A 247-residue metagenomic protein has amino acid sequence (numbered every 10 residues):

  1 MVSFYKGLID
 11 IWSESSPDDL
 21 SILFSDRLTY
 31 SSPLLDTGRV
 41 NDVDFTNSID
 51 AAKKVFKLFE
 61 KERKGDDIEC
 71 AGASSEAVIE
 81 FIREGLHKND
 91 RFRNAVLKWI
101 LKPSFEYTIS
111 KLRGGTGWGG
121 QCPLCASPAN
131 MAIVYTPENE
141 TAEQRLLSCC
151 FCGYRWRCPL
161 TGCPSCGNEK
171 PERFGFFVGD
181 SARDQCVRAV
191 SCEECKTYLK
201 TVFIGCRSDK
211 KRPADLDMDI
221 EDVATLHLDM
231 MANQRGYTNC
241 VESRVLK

Functional and structural regions predicted by a protein language model:
M1-N41, T201-K247: Long, contiguous alpha-helical scaffold regions
M1-R113: N-terminal alpha-helical interaction blocks
Y107-G236: Cys/His-clustered metal-coordination modules, chiefly Zn-binding fingers
